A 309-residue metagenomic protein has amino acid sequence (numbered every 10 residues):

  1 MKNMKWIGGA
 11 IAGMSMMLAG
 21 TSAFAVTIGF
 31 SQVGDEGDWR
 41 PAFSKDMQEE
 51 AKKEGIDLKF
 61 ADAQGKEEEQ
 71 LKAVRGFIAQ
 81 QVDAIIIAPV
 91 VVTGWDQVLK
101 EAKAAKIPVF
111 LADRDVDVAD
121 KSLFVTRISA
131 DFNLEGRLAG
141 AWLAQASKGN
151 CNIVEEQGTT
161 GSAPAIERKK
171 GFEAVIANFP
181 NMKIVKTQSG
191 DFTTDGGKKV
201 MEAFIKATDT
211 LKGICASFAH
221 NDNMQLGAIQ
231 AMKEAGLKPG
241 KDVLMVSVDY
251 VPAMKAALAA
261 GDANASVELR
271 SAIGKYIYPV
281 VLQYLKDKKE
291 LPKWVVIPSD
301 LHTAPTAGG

Functional and structural regions predicted by a protein language model:
M1-I11: Bacterial N-terminal signal peptides that target proteins for export
V26, E156, T160-P164, V175-I176 (+2 more regions): Hinge/cleft segment of the Venus flytrap/periplasmic-binding protein
T27-E54, L58-G76, Q80-V82, A88-T93 (+4 more regions): Extracytoplasmic "Venus flytrap"
W39-I56, E135-A139, A163-M182, G196-M201 (+1 more regions): Short, solvent-exposed amphipathic alpha-helices that sit in or adjacent to ligand/effector-binding or catalytic
Q70, T126-I153, G196-K198, Y250-M254 (+1 more regions): Hydrophobic alpha-helical segments within soluble ligand-binding/sensing domains
I87-A104, F172, K186, G190-A256: Hydrophobic alpha-helical
T93-L134, Q145, N152, G158 (+2 more regions): Flexible loop/hinge segments that line or gate small-molecule binding clefts
